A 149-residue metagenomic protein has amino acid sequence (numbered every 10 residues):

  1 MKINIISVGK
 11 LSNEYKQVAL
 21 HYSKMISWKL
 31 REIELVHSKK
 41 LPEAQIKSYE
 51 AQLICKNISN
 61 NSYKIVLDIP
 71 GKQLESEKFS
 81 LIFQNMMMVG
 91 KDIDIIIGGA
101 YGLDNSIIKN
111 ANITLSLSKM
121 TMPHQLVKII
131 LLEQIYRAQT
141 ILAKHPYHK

Functional and structural regions predicted by a protein language model:
M1-I26: N-terminal beta1-alpha1 ligand-phosphate binding loop
K2, K91-I96: Loop/turn-to-beta-strand initiation segments
L11, I69-K72, G99-G102: Short glycine-rich anion-binding loops that position phosphate/pyrophosphate groups of nucleotides and phosphorylated
Y15-Q17, E75-E77, D104-I107, L126: Short glycine-/acidic-enriched loop or helix-start segments at secondary-structure transitions that form or flank
V18, Y22, I82-M88, N110: Catalytic-core regions built around general acid/base machinery
M25-I26, M87-V89, I141: Arginine/glycine-rich "motif VI" loop of SF2 helicases in the C-terminal RecA-like domain
L30, E34-D92: S-adenosyl-L-methionine/SAH cofactor-binding core of RNA-modifying enzymes
S106-K149: Structured adenosyl-cofactor binding patch, chiefly the S-adenosyl-L-methionine
